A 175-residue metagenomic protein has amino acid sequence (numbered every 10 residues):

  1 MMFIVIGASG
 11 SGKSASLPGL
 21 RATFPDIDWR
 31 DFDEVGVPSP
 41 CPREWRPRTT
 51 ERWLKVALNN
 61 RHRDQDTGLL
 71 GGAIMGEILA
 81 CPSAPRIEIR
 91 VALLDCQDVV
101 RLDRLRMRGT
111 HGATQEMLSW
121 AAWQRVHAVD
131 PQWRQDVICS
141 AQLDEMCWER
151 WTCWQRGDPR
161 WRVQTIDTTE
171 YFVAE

Functional and structural regions predicted by a protein language model:
M2: Walker A (P-loop) ATP-phosphate-binding motif of ABC ATPase nucleotide-binding domains
V5: Hydrophobic anchor at the beta1->P-loop junction of P-loop NTPases
A8, S14-R61: Conserved substrate/cofactor phosphate-moiety recognition/catalytic segment in nucleotide-dependent phosphotransferases
W29, I89-L93, V163-I166: Conserved beta-strand scaffold positions in the cores of enzyme catalytic domains, especially in NTP/NDP-utilizing
R63-L70, R90: Loop/turn-to-beta-strand initiation segments
I74-G76, C96-R101, Y171-F172: Conserved nucleotide-binding/hydrolysis micro-motifs of P-loop NTPases
P85-R108: Conserved phosphate-donor/acceptor-positioning beta-strand/loop module used by diverse small-molecule
H111-A174: Small-molecule kinase domains that catalyze NTP-dependent phosphoryl transfer to phosphate-bearing small molecules
